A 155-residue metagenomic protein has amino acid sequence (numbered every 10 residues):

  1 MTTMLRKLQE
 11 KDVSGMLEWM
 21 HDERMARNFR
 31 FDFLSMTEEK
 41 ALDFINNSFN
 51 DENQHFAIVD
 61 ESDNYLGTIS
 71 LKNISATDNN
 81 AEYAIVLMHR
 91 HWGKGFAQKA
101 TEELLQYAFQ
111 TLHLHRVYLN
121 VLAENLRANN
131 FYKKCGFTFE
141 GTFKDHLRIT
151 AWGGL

Functional and structural regions predicted by a protein language model:
M1-L34, E38-L42: A short, well-structured alpha-helix characteristic of acyl/acetyltransferase catalytic modules
G15, E82, V86, K99 (+2 more regions): Amphipathic alpha-helical recognition patches that constitute DNA-binding helices
L34-W92: Acetyl-CoA-dependent GNAT
K72-S75, L104-Y107, T111-Y118, F131: Long, contiguous binding/interaction regions
A81, H115, L122-L126, D145-L155: C-terminal "cap" of GNAT-fold acetyltransferases
M88-R90, K94, Q110, A123-E124: Active-site acidic-Proline motif in GNAT/NAT acetyltransferases
G93-Y107, N129-K134: Conserved acetyl-CoA-binding loop-helix of GNAT-fold acetyltransferases
K133-F143: Conserved acetyl-CoA-binding loop of GNAT-fold acetyltransferases
